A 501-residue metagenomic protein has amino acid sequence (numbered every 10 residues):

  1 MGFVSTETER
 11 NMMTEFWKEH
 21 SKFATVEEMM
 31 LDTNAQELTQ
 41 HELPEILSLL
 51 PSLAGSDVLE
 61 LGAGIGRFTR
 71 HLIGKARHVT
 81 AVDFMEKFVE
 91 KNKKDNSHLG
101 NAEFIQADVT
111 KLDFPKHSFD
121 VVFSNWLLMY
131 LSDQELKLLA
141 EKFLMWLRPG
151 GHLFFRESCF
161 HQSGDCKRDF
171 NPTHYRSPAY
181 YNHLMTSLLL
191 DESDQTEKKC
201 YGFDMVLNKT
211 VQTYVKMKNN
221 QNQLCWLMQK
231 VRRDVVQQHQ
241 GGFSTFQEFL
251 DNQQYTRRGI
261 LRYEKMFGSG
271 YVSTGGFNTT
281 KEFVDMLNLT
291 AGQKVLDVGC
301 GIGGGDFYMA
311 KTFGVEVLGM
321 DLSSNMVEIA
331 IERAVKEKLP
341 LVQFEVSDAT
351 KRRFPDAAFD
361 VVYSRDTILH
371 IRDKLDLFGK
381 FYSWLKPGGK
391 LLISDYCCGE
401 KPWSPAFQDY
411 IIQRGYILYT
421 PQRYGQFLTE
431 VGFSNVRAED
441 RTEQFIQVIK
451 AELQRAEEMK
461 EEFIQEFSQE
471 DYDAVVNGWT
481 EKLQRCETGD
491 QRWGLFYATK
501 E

Functional and structural regions predicted by a protein language model:
M1-G55, L59-D113, L131-L138, H152-G242 (+6 more regions): Class I (Rossmann-like) S-adenosyl-L-methionine-dependent methyltransferase catalytic domain, capturing the SAM-binding
G62-G64, G299-G303: Class I SAM-dependent methyltransferase "Motif I" SAM/SAH-binding loop
M85, S323-N325: Conserved SAM/SAH-binding beta-strand->alpha-helix loop
L112-V122, T350-V361: A short acidic, Gly/Pro-enriched loop at the edge of an enzyme's catalytic core that lines a small-molecule cofactor
D120-Q134, D360-D373: A short SAM/SAH-binding and catalytic strip from SAM-dependent methyltransferases
K137-P149, L375-K390: A short glycine-rich, Lys/Arg-flanked "PGG" loop and its adjoining helix->strand segment in the class I
H161-C166, T173-H183, S187-Q195, Y382 (+1 more regions): Conserved catalytic/acceptor-binding region of the Class I
K198-G241, R437-E501: Conserved Class I S-adenosyl-L-methionine
